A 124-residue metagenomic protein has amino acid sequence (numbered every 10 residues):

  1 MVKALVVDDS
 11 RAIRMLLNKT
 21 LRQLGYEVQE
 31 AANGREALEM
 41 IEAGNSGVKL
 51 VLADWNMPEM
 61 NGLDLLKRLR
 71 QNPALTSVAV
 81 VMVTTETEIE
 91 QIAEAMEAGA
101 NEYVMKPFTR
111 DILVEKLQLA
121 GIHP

Functional and structural regions predicted by a protein language model:
M15-Q23, E115: Charged docking surfaces used in two-component/phosphorelay signaling
E30-L50: Acidic, metal-coordinating helix/loop segments flanking the phosphotransfer/catalytic sites of two-component signaling
S46-K49, A74-A79: His-Asp phosphorelay/catalytic-motif detector in bacterial-type signaling
D54, T84: Active-site residues of response regulator receiver
M57: Receiver (REC) domain active-site loop signature in two-component systems and cognate sites in sensor histidine kinases
F108-L117: C-terminal output helix
